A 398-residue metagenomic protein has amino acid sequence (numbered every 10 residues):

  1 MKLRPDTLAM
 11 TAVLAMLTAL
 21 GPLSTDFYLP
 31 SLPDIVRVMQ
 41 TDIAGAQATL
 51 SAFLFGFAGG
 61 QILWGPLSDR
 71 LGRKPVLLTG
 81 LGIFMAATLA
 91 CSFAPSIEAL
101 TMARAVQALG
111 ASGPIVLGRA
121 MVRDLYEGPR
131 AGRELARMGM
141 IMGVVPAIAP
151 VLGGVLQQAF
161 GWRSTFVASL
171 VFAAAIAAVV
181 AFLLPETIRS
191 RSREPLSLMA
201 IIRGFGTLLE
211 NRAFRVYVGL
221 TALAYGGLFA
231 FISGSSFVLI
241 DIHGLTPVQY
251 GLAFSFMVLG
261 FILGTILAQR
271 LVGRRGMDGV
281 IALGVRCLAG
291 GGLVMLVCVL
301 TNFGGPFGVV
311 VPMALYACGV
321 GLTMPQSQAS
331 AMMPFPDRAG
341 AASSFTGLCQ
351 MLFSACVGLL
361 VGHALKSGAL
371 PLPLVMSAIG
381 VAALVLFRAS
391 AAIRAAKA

Functional and structural regions predicted by a protein language model:
M1-L3, T187-V218: Juxtamembrane intracellular "pre-TM" segments in multi-pass secondary transporters
V38-Q40, G72, F93-A99, G110 (+2 more regions): Helix-breaking motifs and short loop linkers at transmembrane-helix boundaries and internal kinks in secondary membrane
G59-E98: Conserved MFS/SLC helix-loop-helix module at the cytosolic interface between two early adjacent transmembrane helices
P75-A90, L170, G279-M295: Structural signature of the two symmetry-related core transmembrane helices
I83-A90, E98-V106, F307-M313: Paired small-residue
P95, A99, A136-F182: Helix-loop-helix hairpin linking two adjacent transmembrane segments in secondary transporters
A103-V144: Cytoplasmic helix-loop-helix junction between adjacent transmembrane helices in 12-TM secondary transporters
V171-S190, L386-S390: C-terminal membrane-cytosol helix-exit motif in multi-pass small-molecule transporters
